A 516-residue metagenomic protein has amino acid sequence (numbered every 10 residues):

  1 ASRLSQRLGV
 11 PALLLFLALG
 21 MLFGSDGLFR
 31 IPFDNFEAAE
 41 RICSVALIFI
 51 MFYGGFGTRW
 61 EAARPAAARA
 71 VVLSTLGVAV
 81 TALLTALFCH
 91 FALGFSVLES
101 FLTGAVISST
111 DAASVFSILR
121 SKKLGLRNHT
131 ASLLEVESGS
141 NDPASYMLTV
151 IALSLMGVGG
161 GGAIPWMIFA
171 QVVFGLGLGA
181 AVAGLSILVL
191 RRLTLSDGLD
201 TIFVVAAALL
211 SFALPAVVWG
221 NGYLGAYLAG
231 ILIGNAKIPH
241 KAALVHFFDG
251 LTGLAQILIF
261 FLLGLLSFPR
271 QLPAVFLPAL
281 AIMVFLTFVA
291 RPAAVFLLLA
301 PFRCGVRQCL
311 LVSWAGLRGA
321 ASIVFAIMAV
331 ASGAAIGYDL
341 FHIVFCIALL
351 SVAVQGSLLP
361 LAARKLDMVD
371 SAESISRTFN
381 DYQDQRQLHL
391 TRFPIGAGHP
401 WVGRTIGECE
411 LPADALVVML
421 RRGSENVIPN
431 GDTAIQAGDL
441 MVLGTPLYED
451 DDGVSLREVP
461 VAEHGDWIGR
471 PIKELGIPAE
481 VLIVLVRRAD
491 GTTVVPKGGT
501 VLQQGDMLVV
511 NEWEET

Functional and structural regions predicted by a protein language model:
A1-A372, D384-Q385: Transmembrane helical cores of multi-pass secondary ion antiporters/exchangers
A293, A300-R307, L311, A321 (+1 more regions): Cytosolic regulatory regions of ion transport systems
